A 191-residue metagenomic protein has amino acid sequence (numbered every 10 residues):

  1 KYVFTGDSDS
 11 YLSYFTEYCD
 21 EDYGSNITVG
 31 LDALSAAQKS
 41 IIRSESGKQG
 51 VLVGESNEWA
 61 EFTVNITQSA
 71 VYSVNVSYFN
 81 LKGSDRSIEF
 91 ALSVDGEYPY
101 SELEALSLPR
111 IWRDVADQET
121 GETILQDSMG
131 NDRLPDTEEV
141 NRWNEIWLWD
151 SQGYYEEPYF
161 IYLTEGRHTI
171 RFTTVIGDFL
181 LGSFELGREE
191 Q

Functional and structural regions predicted by a protein language model:
K1-Q191: Extracytoplasmic
